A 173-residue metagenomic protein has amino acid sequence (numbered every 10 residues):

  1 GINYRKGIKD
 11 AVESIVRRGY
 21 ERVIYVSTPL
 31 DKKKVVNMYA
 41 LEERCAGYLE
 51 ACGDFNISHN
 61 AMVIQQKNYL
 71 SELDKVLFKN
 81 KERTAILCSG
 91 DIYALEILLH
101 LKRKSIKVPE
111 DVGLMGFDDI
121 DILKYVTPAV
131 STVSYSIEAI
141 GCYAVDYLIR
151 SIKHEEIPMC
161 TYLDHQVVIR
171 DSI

Functional and structural regions predicted by a protein language model:
G1-I173: Bacterial carbohydrate/catabolite-sensing allosteric modules
